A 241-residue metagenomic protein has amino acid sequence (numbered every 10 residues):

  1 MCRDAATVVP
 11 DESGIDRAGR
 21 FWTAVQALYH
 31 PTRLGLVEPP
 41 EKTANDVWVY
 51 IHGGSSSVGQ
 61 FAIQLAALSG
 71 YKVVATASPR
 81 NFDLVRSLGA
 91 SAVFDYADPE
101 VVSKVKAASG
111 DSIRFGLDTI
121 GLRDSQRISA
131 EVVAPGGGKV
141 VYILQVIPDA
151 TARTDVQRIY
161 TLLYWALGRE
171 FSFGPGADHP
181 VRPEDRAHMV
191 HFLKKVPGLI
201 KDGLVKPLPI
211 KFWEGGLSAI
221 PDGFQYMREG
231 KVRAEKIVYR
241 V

Functional and structural regions predicted by a protein language model:
M1-V241: Terminal helix/beta-alpha structural elements that buttress the NAD(P)+-binding lobe
